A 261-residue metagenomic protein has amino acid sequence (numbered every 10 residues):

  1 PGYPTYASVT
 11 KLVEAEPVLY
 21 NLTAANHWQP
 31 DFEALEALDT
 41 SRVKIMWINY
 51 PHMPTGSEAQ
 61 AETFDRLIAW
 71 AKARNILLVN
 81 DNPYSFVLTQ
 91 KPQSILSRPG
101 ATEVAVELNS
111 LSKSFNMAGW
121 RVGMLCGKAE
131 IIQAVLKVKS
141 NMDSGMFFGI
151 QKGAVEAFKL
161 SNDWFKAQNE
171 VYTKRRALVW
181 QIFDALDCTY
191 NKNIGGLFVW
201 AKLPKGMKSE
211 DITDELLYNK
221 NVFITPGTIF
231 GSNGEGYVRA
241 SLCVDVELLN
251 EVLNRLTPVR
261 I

Functional and structural regions predicted by a protein language model:
P1-I261: PLP-dependent class I/II
